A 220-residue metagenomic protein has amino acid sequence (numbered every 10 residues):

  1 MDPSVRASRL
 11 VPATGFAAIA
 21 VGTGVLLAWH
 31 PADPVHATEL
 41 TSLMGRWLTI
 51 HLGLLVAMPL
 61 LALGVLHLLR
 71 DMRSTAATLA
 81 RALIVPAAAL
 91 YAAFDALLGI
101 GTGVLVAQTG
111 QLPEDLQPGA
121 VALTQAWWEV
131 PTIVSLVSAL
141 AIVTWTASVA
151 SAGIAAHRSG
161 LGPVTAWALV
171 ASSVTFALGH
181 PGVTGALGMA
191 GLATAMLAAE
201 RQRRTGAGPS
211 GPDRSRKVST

Functional and structural regions predicted by a protein language model:
D2-G206, V218-S219: Hydrophobic, aromatic-enriched alpha-helical segments typical of multi-pass transmembrane helices
P209: Short polybasic linear motifs
